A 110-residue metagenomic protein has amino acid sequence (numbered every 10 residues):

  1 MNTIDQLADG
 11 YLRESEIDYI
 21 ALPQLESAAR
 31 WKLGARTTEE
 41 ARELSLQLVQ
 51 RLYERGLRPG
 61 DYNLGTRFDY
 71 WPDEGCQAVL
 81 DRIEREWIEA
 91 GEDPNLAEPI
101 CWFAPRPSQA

Functional and structural regions predicted by a protein language model:
M1-E43, E54, I88-G91: Short amphipathic alpha-helical interface segments
D5, P23-Q24, S45, G60 (+2 more regions): Generic detector of bulky aromatic hydrophobic side chains
I20-Q24, P59-G60, P99-P105: Ordered hydrophobic segments in well-structured contexts
L46-Q50: Short, hydrophobic-biased segments on the C-terminal half of alpha helices that form "recognition helices"
Y53-G65: A short, conserved structural fragment
T66-A110: Short, amphipathic alpha-helical interaction segments positioned at domain boundaries
